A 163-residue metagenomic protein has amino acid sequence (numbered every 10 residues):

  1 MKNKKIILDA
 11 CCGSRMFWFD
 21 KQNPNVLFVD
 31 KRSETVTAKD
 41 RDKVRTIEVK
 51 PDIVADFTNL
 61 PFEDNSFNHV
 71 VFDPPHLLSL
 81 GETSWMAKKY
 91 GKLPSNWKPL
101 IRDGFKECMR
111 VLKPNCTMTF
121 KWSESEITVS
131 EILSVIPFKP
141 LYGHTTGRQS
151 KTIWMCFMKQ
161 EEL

Functional and structural regions predicted by a protein language model:
M1-L163: Class I S-adenosyl-L-methionine-dependent methyltransferase catalytic core
